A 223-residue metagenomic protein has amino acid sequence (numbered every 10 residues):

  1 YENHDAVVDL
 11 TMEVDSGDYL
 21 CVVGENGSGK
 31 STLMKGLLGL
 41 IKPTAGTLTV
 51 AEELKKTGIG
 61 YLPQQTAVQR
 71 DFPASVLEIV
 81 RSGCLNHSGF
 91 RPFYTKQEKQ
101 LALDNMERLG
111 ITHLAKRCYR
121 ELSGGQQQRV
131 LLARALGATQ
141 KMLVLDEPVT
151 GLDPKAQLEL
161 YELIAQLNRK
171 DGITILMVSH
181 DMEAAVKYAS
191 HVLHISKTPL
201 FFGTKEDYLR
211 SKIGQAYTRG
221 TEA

Functional and structural regions predicted by a protein language model:
V23-E25: The feature captures the beta-strand-to-loop junction immediately N-terminal to the Walker
G46-T57: Conserved ABC transporter NBD signature motif
R81, K96-L114: Conserved ABC ATPase "signature" region
C118-L122, Q126: Conserved ABC ATPase signature
L143-D146: Catalytic Walker B motif of ABC-type/P-loop ATPase nucleotide-binding domains
S179-H180: H-loop/switch region of ABC-family ATPase nucleotide-binding domains
H191-T204: H-loop (His-switch) and adjacent beta-strand-loop-beta switch element of ABC-type ATPase nucleotide-binding domains
